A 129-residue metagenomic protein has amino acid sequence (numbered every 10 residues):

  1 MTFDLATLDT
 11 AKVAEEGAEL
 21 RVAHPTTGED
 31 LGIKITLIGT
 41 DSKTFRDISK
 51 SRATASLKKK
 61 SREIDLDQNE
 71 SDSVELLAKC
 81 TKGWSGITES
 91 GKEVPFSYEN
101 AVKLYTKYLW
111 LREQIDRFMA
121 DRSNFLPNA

Functional and structural regions predicted by a protein language model:
M1-L57, S123-A129: Short, charged/polar N-terminal "headpieces" of proteins
F3-A6, K79-S85, V94: Flexible, active-site-adjacent loop/turn segments at secondary-structure boundaries
A11, I48-R52, K79-C80, L104 (+1 more regions): Residues that form generic nucleotide/phosphate-binding pockets
S61: Catalytic phosphate/metal-binding cores of nucleic-acid and nucleotide-processing enzymes, i.e., regions that mediate
I64-D65: Extended, non-catalytic structural segments that build the interaction scaffolds of large macromolecular assemblies
N69-I87: Mid-chain, well-packed structural core segment of small domains
G86-A129: C-terminal charged interaction modules
